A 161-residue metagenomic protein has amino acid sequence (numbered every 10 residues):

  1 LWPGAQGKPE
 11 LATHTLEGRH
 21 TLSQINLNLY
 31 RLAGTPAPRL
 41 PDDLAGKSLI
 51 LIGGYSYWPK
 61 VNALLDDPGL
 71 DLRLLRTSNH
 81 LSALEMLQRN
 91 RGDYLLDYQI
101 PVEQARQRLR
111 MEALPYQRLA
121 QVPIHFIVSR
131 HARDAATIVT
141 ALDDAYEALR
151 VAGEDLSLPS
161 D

Functional and structural regions predicted by a protein language model:
L1, E17, D42, N79-L96 (+2 more regions): Short helices/loops that flank or line small-molecule/ion binding pockets
L1-D43, Y57: Acidic, polar ligand-binding/catalytic clefts
W2-T13, D93-A120: A ligand-binding cleft/hinge motif common to bilobed small-molecule-binding domains
H20, A45, G53-T77, A105-R110 (+1 more regions): Ligand-binding cleft/hinge of the Venus flytrap
Q24-N28, R108-D143: Periplasmic-binding protein-like
T35-P38, D42-Y55, V128-S160: Extended ligand-binding regions for polar small-molecule ligands
P41, W58-N62, L81-L84, Q99 (+3 more regions): Extracytoplasmic/secreted envelope proteins and their assembly/folding machinery, especially bacterial periplasmic
